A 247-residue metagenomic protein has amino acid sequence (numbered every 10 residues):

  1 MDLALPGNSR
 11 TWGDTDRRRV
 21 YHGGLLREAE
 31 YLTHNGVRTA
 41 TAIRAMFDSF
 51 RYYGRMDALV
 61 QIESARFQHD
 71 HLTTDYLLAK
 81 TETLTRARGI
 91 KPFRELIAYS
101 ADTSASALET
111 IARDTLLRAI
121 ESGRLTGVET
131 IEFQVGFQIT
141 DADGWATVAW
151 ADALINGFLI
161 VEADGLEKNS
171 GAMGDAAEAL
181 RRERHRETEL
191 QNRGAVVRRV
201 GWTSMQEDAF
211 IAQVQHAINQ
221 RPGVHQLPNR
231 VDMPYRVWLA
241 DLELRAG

Functional and structural regions predicted by a protein language model:
M1-G89, L108, R113, N219 (+1 more regions): Short gly/ser-rich loop at a beta-strand->alpha-helix junction or flexible surface loop bordering the NTP-binding
L72, Y76-G247: Surface segments flanking catalytic/ligand-binding clefts of nucleic-acid enzymes
